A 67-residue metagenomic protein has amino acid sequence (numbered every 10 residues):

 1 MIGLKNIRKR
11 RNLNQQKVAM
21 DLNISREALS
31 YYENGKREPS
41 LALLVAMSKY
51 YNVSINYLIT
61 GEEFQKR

Functional and structural regions predicted by a protein language model:
M1-R10: A short, Lys/Arg-rich alpha-helix, primarily the initiator
K9, M20, K49: Alpha-helical residues within the helix-turn-helix
R10, I59-R67: Short, charged recognition helix plus adjacent turn of helix-turn-helix-like nucleic-acid-binding domains
L13-Y31: Short alpha-helical DNA-recognition segment
N23, A42-Y57: DNA major-groove recognition helix of helix-turn-helix/homeodomain DNA-binding modules
